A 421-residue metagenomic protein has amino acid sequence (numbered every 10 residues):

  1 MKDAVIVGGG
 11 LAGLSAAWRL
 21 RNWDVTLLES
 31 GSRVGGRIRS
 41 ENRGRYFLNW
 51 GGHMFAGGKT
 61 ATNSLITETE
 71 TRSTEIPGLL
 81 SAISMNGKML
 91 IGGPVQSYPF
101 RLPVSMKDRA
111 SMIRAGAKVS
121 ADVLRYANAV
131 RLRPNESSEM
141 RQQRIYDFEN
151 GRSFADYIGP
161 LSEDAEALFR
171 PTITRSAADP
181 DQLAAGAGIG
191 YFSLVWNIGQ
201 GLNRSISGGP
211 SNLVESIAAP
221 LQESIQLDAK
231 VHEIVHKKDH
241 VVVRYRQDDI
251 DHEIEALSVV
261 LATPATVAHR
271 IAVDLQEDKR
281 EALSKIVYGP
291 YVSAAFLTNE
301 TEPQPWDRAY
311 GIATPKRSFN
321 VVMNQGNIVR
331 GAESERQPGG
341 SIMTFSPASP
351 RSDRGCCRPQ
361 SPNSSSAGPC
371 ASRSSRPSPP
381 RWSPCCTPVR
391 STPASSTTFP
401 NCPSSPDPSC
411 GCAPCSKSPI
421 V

Functional and structural regions predicted by a protein language model:
K2-L27: N-terminal Rossmann-like FAD-binding beta1-loop-alpha1 element of flavoenzymes
R21-R43: Glycine-rich FAD pyrophosphate-binding loop
G36-K59, Y126-Q143: Glycine-rich active-site loop/strand segments that organize a redox cofactor
N63, T67, R72-L183: Mobile amphipathic helical/loop "lid" adjacent to a hydrophobic cofactor/ligand pocket
N128-I145, S153, P180-L221: Helix-loop-beta segment of a Rossmann-like dinucleotide-binding subdomain
F192-I250, I254-L257: Helical element adjacent to the flavin cofactor pocket in flavoenzyme catalytic cores
A229-I342, S346-S352, S372, P384: Mid-domain catalytic core of redox enzymes that form a hydrophobic substrate pocket/lid adjacent to a catalytic redox
R308, V322-V421: Conserved flavin/dinucleotide-binding core of flavoenzymes
